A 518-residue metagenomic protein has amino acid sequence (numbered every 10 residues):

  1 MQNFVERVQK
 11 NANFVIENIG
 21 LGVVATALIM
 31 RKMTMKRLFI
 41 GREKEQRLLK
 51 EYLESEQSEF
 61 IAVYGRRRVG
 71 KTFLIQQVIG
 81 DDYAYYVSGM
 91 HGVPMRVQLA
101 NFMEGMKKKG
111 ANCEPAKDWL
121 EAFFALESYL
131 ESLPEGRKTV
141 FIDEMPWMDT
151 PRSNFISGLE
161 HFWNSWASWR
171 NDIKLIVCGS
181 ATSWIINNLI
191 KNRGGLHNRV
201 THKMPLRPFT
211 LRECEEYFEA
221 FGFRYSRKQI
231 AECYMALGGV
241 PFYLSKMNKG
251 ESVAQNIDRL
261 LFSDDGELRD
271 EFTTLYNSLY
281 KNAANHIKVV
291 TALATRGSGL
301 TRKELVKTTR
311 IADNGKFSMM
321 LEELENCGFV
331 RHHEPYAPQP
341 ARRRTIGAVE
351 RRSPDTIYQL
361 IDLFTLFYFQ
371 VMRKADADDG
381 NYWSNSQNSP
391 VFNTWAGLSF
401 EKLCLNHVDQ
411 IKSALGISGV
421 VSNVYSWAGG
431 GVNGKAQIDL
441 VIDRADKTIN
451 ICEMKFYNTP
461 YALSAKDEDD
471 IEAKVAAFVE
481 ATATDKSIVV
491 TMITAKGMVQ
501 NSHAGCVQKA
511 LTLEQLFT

Functional and structural regions predicted by a protein language model:
M1-S386, P390, V490: Phosphate-binding site recognition
R7, E17-A25, P354-T518: A cross-kingdom feature that marks ATP-driven nucleic-acid transaction machinery
